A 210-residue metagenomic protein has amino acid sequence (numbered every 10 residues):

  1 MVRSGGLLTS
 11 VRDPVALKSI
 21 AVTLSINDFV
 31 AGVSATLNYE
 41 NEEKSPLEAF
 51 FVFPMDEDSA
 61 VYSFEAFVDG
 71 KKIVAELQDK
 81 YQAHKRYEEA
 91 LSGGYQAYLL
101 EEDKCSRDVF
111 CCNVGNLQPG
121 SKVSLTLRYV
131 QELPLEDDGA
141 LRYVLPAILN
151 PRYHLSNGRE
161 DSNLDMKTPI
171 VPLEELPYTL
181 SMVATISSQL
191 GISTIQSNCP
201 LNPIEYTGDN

Functional and structural regions predicted by a protein language model:
M1-N210: Subset of Sec-pathway N-terminal targeting signals
